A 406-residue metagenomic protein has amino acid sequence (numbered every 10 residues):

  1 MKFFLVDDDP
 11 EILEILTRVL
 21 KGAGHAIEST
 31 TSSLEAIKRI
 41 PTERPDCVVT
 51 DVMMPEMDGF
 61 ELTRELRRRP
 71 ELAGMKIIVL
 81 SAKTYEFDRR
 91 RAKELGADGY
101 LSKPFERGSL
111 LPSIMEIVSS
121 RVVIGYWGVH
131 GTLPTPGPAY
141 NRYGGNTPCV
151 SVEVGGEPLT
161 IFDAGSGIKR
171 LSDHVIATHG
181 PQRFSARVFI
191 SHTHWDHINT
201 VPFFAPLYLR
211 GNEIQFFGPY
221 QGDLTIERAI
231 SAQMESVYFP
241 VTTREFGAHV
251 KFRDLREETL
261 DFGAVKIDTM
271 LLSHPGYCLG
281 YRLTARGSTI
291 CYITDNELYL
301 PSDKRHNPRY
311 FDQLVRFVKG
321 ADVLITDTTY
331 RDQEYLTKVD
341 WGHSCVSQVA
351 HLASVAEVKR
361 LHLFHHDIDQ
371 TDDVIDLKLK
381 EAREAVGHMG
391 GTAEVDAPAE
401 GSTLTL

Functional and structural regions predicted by a protein language model:
P10-E28: Two-component/phosphorelay signaling modules centered on CheY-like receiver
L13, P55-E56, A73, Y85 (+1 more regions): The feature encodes the CheY-like receiver
S29-C47: Acidic, metal-coordinating helix/loop segments flanking the phosphotransfer/catalytic sites of two-component signaling
F105-I114: C-terminal output helix
S119-T294, Y299-K304, L314-V315, D372-L406: Binuclear metal-dependent hydrolase catalytic cores
E297-A393: Cap/insert and terminal regions of metallo-dependent hydrolase folds
